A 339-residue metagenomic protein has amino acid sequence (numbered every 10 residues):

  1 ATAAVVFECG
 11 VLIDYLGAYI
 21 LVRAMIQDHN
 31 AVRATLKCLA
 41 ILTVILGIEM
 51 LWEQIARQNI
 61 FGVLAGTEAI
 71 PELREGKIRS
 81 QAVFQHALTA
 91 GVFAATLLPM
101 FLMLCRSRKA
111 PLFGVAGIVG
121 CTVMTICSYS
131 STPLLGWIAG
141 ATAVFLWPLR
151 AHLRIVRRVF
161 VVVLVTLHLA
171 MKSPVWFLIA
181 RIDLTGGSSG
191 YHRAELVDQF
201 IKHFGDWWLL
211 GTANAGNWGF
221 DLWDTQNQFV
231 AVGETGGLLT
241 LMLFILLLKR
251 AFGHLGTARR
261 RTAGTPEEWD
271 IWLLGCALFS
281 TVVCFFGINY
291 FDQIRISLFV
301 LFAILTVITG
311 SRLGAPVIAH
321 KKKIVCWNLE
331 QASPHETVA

Functional and structural regions predicted by a protein language model:
T2-A24, T43: Aromatic-anchored transmembrane helix interface
F7-V11, Q81-A94, S130, G233-G237 (+1 more regions): Membrane-interface micro-motifs in multi-pass membrane enzymes
G17, R33-K77, A82-W147, F252-T257: Alpha-helical transmembrane segments of multi-pass inner-membrane proteins
L21-A31, F101-K109, T142-A151, A170-S173 (+2 more regions): Structural signal for the C-terminal ends of transmembrane alpha-helices and the immediately following loop
I45-Q58, S128, V144-S188, I201-D206 (+1 more regions): A membrane-periplasm/extracellular boundary helix in multi-pass inner-membrane enzymes that assemble envelope glycans
R74, V175-L239, A251, L255-A263: Long extracytoplasmic/lumenal interhelical loops at the membrane interface of multi-pass membrane proteins
I138-L146, R157, G236-V282: Hydrophobic transmembrane alpha-helices and their immediate junctions
R154-R157, L274-V282, N289-A339: Transmembrane alpha-helices of multi-pass inner-membrane enzymes
